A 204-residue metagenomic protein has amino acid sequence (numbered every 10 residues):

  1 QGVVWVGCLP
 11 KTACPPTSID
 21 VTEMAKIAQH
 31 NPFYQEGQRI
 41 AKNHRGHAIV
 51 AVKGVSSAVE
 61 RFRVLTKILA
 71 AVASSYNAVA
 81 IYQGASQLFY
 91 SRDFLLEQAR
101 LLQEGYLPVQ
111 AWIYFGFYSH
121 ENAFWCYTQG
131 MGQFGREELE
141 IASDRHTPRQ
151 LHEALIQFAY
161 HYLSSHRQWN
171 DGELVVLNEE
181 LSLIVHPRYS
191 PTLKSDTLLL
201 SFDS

Functional and structural regions predicted by a protein language model:
Q1-E23, R39-K42, R167-E180, H186-R188: Long, low-complexity, Ser/Thr/Gly/Pro-rich intrinsically disordered segments that act as flexible linkers and assembly
K11-W112: Internal, hydrophobic cores of structured domains that mediate oligomerization or house catalytic pockets within large
G84-S204: Aromatic/basic-lined ligand-recognition segments that form π-stacking hydrophobic pockets flanked by Lys/Arg to engage
